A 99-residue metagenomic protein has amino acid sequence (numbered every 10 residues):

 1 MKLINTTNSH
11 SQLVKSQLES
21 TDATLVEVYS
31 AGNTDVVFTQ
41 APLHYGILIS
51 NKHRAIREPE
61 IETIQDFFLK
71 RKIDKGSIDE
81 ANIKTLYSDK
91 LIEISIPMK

Functional and structural regions predicted by a protein language model:
M1-K99: Alpha-crystallin/small heat shock protein
